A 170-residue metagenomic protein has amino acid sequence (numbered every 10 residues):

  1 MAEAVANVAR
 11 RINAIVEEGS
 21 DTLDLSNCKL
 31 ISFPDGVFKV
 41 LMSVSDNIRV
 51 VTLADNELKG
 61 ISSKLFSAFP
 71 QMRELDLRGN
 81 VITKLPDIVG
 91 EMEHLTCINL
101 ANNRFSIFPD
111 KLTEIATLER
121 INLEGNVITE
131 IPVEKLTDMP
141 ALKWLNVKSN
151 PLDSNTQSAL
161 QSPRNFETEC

Functional and structural regions predicted by a protein language model:
M1-R78, K84-D87, C97, D110 (+2 more regions): The feature captures the LRR N-terminal capping module
H94: Short, small/polar residue-rich loop motifs at catalytic or cofactor-binding pockets
N99-L100, S106, L112-E114, L118-L123: Extended, charged alpha-helical interaction scaffolds
N122-T129, A141: Internal catalytic or translocation cores that form aromatic/hydrophobic pockets or channels for amphipathic metabolites
